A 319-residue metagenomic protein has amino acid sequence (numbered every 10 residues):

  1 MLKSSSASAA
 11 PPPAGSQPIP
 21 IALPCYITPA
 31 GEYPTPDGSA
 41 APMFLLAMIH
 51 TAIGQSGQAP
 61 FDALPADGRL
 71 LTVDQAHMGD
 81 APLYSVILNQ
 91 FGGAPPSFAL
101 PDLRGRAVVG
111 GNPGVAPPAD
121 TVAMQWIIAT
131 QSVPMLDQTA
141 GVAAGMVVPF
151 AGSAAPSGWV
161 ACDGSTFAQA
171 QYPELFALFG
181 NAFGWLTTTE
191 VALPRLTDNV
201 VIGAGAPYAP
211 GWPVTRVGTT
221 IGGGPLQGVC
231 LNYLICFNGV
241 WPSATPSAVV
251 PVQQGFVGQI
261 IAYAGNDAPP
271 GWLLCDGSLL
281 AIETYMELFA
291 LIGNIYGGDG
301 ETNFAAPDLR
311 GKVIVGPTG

Functional and structural regions predicted by a protein language model:
M1-G319: Low-complexity Ser/Thr/Gly/Asn-rich repetitive segments
